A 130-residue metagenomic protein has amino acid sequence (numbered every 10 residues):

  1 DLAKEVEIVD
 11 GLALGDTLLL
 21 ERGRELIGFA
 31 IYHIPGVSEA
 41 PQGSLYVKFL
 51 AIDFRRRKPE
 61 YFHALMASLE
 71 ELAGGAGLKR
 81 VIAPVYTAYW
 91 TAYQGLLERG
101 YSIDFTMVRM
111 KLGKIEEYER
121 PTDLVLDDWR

Functional and structural regions predicted by a protein language model:
D1-K4, L65, A88: Residue-level preference for nonpolar/small residues embedded in alpha-helices
D1-S44: Amide-forming acyltransferase catalytic core, primarily the GNAT-like/NAT-type and related acyltransferase folds
R22, I31, F49-A51, V85: Active-site proximal loops enriched in glycine and acidic residues that flank catalytic Cys/His/Asp and coordinate
H33, V47-L50, A67-L69: Structured C-terminal portions of repeat-based eukaryotic scaffold domains
G36, D53-R56, Y89, E116: Residues that cap or initiate secondary-structure elements
A40-R56: Conserved acetyl-CoA binding element of GNAT-fold acetyltransferases
R56-S68: Conserved acetyl-CoA pyrophosphate-binding loop and the N-cap/start of the following alpha-helix in GNAT-like
A67-E71, G75-R130: Active-site/acyl-donor-binding loops of N-acyltransferases
